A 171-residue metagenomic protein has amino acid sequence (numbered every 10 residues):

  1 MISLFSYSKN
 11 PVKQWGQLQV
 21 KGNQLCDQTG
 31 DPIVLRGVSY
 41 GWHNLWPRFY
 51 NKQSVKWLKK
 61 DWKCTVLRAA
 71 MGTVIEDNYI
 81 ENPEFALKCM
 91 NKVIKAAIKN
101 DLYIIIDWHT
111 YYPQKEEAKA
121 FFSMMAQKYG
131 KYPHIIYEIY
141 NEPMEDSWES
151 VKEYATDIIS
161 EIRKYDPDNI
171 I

Functional and structural regions predicted by a protein language model:
M1-K9: Bacterial Sec-dependent N-terminal signal peptides
P11-I170: Active-site mouth of glycoside hydrolases
